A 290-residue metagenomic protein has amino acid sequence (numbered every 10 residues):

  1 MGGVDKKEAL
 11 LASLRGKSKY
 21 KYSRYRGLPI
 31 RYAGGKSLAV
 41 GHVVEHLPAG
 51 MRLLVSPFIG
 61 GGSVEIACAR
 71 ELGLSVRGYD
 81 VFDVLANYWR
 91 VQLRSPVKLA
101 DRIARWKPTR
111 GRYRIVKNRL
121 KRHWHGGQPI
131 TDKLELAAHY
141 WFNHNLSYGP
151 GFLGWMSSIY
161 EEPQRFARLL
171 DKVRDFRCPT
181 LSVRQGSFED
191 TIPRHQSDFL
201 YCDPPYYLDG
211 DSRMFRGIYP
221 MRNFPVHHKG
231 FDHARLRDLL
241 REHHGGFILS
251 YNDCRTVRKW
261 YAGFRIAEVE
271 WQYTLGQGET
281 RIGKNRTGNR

Functional and structural regions predicted by a protein language model:
G2-V40, E45, A49, Q92-G217 (+2 more regions): SAM-dependent nucleic-acid methyltransferase catalytic core
D5, V226-R290: Long, positively charged, glycine-interspersed low-complexity recognition regions
H46-G111: Conserved S-adenosyl-L-methionine
S56-I59, Y79-D80, R184-G186, C202-P204 (+1 more regions): Short His-Asn-centered micro-motif
G60-G62, L169-D171, Y251-R255: Short, polar loop motifs at secondary-structure junctions
C68-E71, F176, I192-H195, T256-G263: Short loop/helix-cap segments at secondary-structure boundaries that form the rim of catalytic
D83-L85, W106, D190, C254 (+1 more regions): Residue-level detector of flexible, active-site-proximal loop/helix-junction positions within diverse enzyme catalytic
